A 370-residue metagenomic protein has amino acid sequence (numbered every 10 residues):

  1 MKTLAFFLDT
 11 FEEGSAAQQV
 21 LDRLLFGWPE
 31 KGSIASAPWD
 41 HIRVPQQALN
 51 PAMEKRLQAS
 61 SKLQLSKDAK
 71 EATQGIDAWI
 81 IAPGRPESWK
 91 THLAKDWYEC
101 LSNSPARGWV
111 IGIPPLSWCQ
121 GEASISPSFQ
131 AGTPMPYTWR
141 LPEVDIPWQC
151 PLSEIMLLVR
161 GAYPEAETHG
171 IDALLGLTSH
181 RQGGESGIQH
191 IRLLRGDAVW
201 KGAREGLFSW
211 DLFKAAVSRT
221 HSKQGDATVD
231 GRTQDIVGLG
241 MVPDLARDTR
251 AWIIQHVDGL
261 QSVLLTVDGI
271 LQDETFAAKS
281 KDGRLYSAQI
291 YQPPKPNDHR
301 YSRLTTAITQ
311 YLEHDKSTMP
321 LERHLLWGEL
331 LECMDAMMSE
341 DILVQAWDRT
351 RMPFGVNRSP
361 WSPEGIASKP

Functional and structural regions predicted by a protein language model:
M1-G112, W118, A123, S179-T228 (+3 more regions): N-terminal glycine-/serine-/threonine-rich beta1-alpha1-beta2 phosphate-ribose binding loop of Rossmann-like
K2, S15-D22, P51, Q74 (+4 more regions): A structural signal for well-ordered alpha-helical segments within the folded catalytic domains of diverse enzymes
F6, T10, E54-L63, A69 (+7 more regions): C-terminal His-loop and adjacent cap/lid subdomain of alpha/beta-hydrolase
W79, G206-S209, Q310-P370: C-terminal helix-rich "cap/oligomerization" subdomain common to oxidoreductases
A94-L101, R107-T178: A contiguous active-site-proximal alpha/beta segment in oxidoreductase catalytic domains
P136, V159-Y163, R192-W200, D258-L260 (+1 more regions): Glycine-rich beta-alpha junction loops
V144-C150, H169-A173, A203-F213, W361-E364: Short, surface-exposed amphipathic charged segments that create phosphate/polyanion-binding patches used for binding
D226-R323: NAD(P)-dinucleotide binding in Rossmann-like oxidoreductases
